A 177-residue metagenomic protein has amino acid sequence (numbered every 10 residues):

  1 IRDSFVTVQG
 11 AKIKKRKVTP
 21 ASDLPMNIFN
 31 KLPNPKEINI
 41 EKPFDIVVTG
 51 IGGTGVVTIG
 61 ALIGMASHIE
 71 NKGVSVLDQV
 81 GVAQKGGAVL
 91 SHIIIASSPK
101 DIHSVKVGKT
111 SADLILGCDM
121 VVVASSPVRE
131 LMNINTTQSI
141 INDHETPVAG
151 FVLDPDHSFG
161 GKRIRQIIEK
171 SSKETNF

Functional and structural regions predicted by a protein language model:
D3-T49, T54-F177: Active-site cofactor/cluster-binding pocket
